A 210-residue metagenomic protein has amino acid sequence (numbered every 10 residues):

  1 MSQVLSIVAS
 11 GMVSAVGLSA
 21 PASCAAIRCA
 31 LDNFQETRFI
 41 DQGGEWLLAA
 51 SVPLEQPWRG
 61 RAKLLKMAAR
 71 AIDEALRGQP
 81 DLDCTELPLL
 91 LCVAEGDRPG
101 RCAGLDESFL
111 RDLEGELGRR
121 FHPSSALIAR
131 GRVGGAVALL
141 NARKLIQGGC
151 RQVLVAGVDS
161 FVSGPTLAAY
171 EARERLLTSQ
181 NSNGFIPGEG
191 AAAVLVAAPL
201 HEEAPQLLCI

Functional and structural regions predicted by a protein language model:
M1-R132, A136-V137, K144-C150, V158 (+2 more regions): Conserved "HGTGT" condensation-loop signature of ketosynthase/thiolase-family condensing enzymes that catalyze
